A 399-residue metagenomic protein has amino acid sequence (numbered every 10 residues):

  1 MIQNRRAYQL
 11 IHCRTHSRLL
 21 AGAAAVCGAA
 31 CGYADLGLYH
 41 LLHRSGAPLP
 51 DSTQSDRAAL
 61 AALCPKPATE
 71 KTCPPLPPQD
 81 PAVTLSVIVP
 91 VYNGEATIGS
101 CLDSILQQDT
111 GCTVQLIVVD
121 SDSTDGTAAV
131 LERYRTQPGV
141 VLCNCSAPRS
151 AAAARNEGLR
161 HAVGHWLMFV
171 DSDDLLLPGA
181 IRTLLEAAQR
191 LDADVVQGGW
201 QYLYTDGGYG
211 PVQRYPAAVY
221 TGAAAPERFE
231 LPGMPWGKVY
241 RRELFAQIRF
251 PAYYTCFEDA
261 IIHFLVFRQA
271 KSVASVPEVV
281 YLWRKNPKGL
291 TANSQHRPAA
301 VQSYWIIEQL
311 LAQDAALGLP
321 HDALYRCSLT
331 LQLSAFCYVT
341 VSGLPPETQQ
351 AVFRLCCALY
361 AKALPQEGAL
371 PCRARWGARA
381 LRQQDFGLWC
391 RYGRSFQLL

Functional and structural regions predicted by a protein language model:
I2-E70, S123, S342-L399: Membrane-interface aromatic/basic loop that binds lipid-linked glycans or pyrophosphate carriers, typified by
V89, T113-D122, V141-C145, S172: Short beta-strand/loop segment that forms part of the nucleotide-sugar
D103-T113: Short, acidic, metal-binding catalytic loop of nucleotide-sugar glycosyltransferases
S104, D120-A129, A147: A conserved acidic beta->alpha catalytic loop
C145-A162: Glycine-rich, basic loop-to-helix element that forms the pyrophosphate-binding segment of sugar-nucleotide handling
L167: Short aromatic/hydrophobic "clamp" motif used to bind/position activated sugar donors
S172-A274, W283-P298: Donor-binding/catalytic cores of nucleotide-activated saccharide and glycerol-phosphate transferases/polymerases
V280-N286, N293-H321, V339-L364: Catalytic core of nucleotide-sugar-dependent glycosyltransferases
